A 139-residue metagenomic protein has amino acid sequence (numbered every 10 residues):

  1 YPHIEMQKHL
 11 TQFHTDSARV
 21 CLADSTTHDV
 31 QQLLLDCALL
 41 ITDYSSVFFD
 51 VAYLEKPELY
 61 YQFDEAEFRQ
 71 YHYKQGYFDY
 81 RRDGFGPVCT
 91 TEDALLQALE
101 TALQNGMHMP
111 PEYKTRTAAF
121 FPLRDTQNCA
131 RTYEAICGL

Functional and structural regions predicted by a protein language model:
Y1: Functional cation/ligand-contacting sites centered on basic and imidazole/sulfhydryl donors
I4-F49: Donor nucleotide-activated moiety binding/catalytic core segment of transferases that use nucleotide-activated donors
K8-S17, S46-F120: Catalytic binding pocket for nucleotide-activated donors in carbohydrate/polymer assembly enzymes
L22-S25, P87, F121-R124: Pocket-edge positions in alpha/beta enzyme catalytic cores
H28, T90-D93, Q127: Short beta->alpha linker loops
D125-L139: C-terminal alpha-helical cap of glycosyltransferases
